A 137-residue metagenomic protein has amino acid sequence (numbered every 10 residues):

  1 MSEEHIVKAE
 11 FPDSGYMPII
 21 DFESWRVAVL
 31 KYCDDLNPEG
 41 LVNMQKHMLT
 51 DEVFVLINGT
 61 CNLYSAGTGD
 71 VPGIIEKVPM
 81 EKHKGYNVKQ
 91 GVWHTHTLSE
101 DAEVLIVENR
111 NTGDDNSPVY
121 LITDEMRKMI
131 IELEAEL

Functional and structural regions predicted by a protein language model:
M1-V29, L36-N37: A short, N-terminal "cap"/entry segment at the start of jelly-roll beta-barrel domains of the cupin/DSBH fold
S24-V27, T50-V53, H83, D101-E103: Short, surface-exposed beta-edge/turn micro-motifs
L30-M48: Conserved short histidine dyad/triad with adjacent acidic residue
D35-N37, K82-H83, K89-G91, D101: Tight coil/turn sites that cap or link beta-strands
L49-T68: Glycine- and acidic-residue-biased ligand/ion/polar-headgroup-sensing regions
L63-Y64, V88, H94-S99, I106: Short beta-strand His + acidic residue motifs that chelate non-heme Fe in jelly-roll/DSBH and cupin folds
T68-Q90: Short acidic-glycine-tyrosine-enriched beta hairpin
E100-L137: Double-stranded beta-helix
